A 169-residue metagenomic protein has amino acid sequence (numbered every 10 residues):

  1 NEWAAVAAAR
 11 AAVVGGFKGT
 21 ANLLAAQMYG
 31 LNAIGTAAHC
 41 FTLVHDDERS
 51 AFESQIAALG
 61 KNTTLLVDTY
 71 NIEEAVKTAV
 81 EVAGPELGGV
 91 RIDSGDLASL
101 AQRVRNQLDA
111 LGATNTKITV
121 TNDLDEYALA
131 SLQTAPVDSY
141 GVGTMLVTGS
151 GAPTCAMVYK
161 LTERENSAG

Functional and structural regions predicted by a protein language model:
N1-T114, L124-S131, A135-P136, T148 (+1 more regions): Buried, small/hydrophobic-residue-enriched core segments of structured protein domains
G35, T119, S139-V142: Short hydrophobic alpha-helical runs that function as membrane-insertion/retention elements
A38, S94, G143, V158-Y159: Generic secondary-structure boundary/loop-capping signal
N115, V137, A156-V158: Active-site lining segments that contact anionic ligands and/or coordinate catalytic metals
D138-C155: Glycine-rich phosphate-binding active-site loops on the catalytic face of alpha/beta enzymes
S150-G169: C-terminal structural cap/anchor segments
